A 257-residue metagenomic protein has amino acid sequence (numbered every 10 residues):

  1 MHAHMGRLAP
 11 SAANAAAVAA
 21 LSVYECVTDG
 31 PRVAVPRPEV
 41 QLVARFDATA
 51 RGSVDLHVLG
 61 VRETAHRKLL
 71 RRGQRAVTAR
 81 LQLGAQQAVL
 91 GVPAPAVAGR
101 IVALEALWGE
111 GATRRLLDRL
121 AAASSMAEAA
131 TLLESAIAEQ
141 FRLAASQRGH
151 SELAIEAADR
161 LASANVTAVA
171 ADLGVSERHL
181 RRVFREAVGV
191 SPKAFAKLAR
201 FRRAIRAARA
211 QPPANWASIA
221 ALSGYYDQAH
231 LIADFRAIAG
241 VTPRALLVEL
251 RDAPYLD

Functional and structural regions predicted by a protein language model:
M1-E177, A187-P192, R206-Q211, N215-Y226 (+1 more regions): Alpha-helical bundle regulatory/interaction domains
F184, A196, F235-R236, L247: DNA major-groove recognition helix of helix-turn-helix
